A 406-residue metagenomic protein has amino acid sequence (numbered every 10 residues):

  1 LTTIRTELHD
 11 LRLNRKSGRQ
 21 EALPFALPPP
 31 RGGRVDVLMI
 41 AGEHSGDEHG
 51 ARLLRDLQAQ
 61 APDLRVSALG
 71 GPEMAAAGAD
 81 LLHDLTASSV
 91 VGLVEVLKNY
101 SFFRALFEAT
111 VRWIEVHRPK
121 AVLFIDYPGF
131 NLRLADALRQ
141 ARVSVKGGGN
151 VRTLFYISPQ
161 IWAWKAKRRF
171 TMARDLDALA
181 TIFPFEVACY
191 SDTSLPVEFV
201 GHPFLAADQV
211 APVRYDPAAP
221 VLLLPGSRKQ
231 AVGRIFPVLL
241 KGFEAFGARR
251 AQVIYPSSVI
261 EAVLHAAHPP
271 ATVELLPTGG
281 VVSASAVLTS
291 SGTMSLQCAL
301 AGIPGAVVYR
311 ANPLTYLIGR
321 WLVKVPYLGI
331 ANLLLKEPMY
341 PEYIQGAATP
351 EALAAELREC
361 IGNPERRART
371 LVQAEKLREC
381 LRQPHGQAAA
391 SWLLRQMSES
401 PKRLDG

Functional and structural regions predicted by a protein language model:
L1-G406: Nucleotide-activated sugar donor-binding and catalytic core shared by glycosyltransferases and related lipid-linked
